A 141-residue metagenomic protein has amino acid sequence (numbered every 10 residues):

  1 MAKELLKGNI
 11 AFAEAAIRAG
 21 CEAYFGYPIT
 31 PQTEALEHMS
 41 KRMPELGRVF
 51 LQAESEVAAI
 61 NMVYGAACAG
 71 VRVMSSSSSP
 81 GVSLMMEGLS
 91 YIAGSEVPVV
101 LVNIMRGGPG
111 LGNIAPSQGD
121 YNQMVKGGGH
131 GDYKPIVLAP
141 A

Functional and structural regions predicted by a protein language model:
M1-G127: Thiamine diphosphate
G108-L111, Y133-A141: Flexible, glycine/proline-enriched loop segments at strand-loop-helix junctions that form or flank small-ligand binding
G128-D132: The feature captures the short pre-catalytic strand/loop hairpin that immediately precedes and shapes the active-site
